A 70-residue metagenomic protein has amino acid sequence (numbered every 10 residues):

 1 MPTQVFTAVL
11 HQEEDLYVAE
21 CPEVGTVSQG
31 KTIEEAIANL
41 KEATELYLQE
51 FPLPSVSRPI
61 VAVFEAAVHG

Functional and structural regions predicted by a protein language model:
M1-V5, V9, E35-G70: Short, charged, surface-exposed hinge/linker loops at domain edges that act as mobile lids or interdomain connectors
Q4, V9-E23: Short aromatic-glycine-(Arg/Gly/Cys) micro-motifs in beta-strand/loop hairpins
A19, Q29-G30, V56: Short histidine-centered beta-strand/loop micro-motifs that create catalytic or ligand/metal-coordination sites
P22-G25, L46: Flexible, active-site-adjacent loop/turn segments at secondary-structure boundaries
V24-I33: A short, exposed loop/beta-hairpin motif centered on an aromatic-Gly-Thr core
